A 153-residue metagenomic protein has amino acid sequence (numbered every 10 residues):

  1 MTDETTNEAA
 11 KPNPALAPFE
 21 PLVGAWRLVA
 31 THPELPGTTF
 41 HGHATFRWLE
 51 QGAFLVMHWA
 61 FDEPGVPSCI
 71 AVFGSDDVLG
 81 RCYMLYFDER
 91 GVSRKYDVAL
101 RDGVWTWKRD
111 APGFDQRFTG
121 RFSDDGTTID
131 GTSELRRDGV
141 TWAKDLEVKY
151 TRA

Functional and structural regions predicted by a protein language model:
M1-A153: Hydrophobic small-molecule pocket/channel-lining residues, especially in calycin-type beta-barrels
